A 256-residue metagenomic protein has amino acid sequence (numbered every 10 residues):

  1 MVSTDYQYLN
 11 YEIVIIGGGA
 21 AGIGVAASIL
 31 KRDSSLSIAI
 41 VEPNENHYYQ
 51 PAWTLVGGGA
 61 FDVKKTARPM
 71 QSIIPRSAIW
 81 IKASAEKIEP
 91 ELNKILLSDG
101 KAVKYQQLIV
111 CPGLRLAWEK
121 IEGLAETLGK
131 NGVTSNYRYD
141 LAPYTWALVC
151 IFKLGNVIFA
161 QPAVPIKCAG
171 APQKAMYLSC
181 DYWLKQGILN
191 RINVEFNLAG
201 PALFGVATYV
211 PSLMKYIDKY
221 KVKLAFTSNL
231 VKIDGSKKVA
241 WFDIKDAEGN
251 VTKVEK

Functional and structural regions predicted by a protein language model:
M1-Y11, I79-G187: FAD-binding core/adjacent interface of flavoenzyme oxidoreductases
V2-I79, A163-A207: Beta1-alpha1 glycine-rich phosphate/pyrophosphate-binding loop at the start of Rossmann-like nucleotide-binding domains
Y6-L9, K31, C150-K153, G235 (+1 more regions): Flexible, charged surface loops at secondary-structure boundaries
Q7, I73, K101, T252-V254: Structural alpha-helical scaffold elements that stabilize or flank donor/cofactor-binding regions in carbohydrate
S35, A78-I88, I95, V103 (+2 more regions): A Rossmann-like FAD-binding core segment of flavoenzymes
L55-G59, T127, S212-L213: Short, hinge-like loop/turn segments at secondary-structure boundaries
M70-P75, L124-L128, K215-D218: Short, conserved catalytic or adaptor-binding loops enriched in Gly and charged residues
I74, E119-I121, I233-S236: Short loop/helix-cap segments at secondary-structure boundaries that form the rim of catalytic
